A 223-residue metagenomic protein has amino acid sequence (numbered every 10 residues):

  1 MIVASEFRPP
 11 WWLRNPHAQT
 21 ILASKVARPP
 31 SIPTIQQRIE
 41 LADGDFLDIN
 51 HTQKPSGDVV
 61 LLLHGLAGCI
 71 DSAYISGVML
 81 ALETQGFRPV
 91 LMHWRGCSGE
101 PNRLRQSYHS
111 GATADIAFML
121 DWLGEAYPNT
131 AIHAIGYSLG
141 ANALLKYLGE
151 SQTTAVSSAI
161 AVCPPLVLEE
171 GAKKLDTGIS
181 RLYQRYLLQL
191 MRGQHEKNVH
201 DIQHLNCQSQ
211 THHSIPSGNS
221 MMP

Functional and structural regions predicted by a protein language model:
M1-P30, E169-K197: Alpha-helical membrane-targeting segments
L13-Q53: N-terminal cap/lid segment of alpha/beta-hydrolase-fold proteins
G57-G65: Short beta-strand element of the alpha/beta-hydrolase
G68-D71, M79-R103: Conserved alpha/beta-hydrolase
S76, L80, A117, D121 (+1 more regions): Short, hydrophobic alpha-helix immediately C-terminal to the catalytic nucleophile
A81, R95-H133: Catalytic nucleophile-loop/oxyanion-hole region of alpha/beta-hydrolase and closely related hydrolase-like folds
E125-N129, H133-P223: Alpha/beta-hydrolase-fold enzymes
